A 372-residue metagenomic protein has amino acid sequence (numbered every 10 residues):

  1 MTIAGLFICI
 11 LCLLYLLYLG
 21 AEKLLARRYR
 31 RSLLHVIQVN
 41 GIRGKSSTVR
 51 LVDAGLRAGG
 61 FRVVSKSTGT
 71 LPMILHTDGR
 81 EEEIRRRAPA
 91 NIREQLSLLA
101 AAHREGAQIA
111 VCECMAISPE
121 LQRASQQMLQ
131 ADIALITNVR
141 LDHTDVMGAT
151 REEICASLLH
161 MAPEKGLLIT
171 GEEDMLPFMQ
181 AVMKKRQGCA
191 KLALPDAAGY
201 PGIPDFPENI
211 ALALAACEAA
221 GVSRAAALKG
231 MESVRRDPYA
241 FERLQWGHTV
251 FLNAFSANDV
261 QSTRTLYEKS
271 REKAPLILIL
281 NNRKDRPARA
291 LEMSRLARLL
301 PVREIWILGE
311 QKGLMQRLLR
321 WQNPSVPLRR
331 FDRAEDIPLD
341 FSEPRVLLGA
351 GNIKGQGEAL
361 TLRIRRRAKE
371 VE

Functional and structural regions predicted by a protein language model:
T2-L24, V222, K229-D237, E242-E372: ATP-dependent carboxylate-amine ligase
Y18-V36: Transmembrane-cytosolic junction motif
Y29-L33, A54-A134, N138-C155: ATP-dependent carboxylate-amine ligase catalytic core
L34, E105-Q108, S118, A131-G247: Acidic, Mg2+-coordinating active-site environments of NTP-dependent enzymes
I37-V52: Glycine-rich phosphate-binding P-loop
V52-R57, M183, L319, I364: Hydrophobic alpha-helical packing residues
S65, C112, A134-I136, T170 (+3 more regions): Structural beta-sheet core signal
